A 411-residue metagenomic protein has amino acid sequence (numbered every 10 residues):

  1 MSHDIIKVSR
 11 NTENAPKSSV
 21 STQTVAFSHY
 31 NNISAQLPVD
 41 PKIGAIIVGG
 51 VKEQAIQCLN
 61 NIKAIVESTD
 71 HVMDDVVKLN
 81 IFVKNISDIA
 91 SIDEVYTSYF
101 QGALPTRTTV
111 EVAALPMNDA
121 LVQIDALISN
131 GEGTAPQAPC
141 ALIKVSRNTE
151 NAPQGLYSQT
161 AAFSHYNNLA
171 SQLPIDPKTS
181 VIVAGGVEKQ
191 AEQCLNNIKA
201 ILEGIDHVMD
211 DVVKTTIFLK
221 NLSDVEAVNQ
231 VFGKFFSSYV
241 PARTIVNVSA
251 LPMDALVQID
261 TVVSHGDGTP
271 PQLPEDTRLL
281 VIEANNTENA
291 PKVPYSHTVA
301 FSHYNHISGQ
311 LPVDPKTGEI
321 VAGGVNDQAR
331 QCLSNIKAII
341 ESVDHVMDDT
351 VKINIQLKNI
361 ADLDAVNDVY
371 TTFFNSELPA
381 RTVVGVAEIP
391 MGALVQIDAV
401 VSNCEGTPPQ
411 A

Functional and structural regions predicted by a protein language model:
M1-N60, A64-V77, V83-N196, A200-V213 (+3 more regions): N-terminal presequence-like segments and the immediate start of the first folded domain
